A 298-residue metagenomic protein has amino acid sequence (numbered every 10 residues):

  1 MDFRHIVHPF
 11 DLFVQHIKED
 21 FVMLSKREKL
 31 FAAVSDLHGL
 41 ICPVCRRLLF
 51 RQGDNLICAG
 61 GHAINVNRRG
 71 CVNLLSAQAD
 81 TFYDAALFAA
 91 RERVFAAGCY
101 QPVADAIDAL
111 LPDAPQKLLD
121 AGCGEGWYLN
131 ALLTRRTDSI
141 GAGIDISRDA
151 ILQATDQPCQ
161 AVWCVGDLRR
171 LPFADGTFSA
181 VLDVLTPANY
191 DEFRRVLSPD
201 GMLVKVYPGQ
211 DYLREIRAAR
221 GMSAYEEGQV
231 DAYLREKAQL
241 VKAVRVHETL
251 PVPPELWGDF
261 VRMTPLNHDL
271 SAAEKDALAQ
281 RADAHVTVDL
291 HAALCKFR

Functional and structural regions predicted by a protein language model:
F21-T81: N-terminal auxiliary segments of SAM/dcSAM-dependent transferases
D36-L37, R245-R298: Conserved Class I S-adenosyl-L-methionine
T81-P102: Class I SAM-dependent methyltransferase Rossmann-like catalytic core, especially the SAM/SAH-binding loop
A114-G124: Conserved class I S-adenosyl-L-methionine
E125-T137: Conserved SAM-binding loop of SAM-dependent methyltransferases across substrates and taxa, primarily the Class I
D145-D149: Conserved SAM/SAH-binding beta-strand->alpha-helix loop
Y190-M202: A short glycine-rich, Lys/Arg-flanked "PGG" loop and its adjoining helix->strand segment in the class I
D200-D211: Conserved beta-strand signature within the Rossmann-like core of class I S-adenosyl-L-methionine
